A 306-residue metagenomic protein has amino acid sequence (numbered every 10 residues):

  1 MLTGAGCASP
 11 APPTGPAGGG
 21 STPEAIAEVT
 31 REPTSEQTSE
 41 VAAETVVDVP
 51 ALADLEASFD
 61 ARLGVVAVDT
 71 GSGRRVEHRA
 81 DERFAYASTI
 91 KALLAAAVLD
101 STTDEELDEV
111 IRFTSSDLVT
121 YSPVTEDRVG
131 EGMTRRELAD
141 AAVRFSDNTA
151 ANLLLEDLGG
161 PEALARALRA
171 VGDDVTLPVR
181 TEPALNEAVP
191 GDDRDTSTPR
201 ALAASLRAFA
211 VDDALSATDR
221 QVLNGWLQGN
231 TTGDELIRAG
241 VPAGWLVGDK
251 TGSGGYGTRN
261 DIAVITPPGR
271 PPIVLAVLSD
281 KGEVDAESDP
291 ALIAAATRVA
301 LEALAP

Functional and structural regions predicted by a protein language model:
M1, A5-S35, T45-A53, D157 (+2 more regions): Structured C-terminal helix/loop/strand segments within mature extracytoplasmic catalytic/sensor domains
V47-A80, E109, I265, L275: A short, well-structured edge-of-sheet supersecondary motif
E56-F59, A96-E106, S115-D117, V143-T149 (+7 more regions): Sec/Tat-exported extracytoplasmic proteins
R62, L155-L206, A210-V211: Mid-domain, small-residue-enriched loop/turn segments at the edges of structured enzyme/sensor domains
T70, D108-T125, L158-G159, L185: Acidic helix-start/capping segments at beta-turn-to-alpha-helix junctions
G73, F84-F113, L275: Active-site SXXK
L118-L154, P161: Conserved catalytic neighborhood of penicillin-recognizing serine enzymes
A201-S253: Conserved active-site loop region of the serine DD-peptidase/beta-lactamase
